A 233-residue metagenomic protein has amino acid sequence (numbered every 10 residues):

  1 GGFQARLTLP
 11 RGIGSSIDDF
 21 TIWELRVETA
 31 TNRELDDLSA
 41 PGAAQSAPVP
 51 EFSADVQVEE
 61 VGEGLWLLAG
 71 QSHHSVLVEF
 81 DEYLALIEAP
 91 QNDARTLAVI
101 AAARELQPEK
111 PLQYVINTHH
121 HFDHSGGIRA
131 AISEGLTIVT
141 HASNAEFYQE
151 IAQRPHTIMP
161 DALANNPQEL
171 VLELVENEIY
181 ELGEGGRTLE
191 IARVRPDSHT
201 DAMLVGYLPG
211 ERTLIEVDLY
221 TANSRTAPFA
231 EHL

Functional and structural regions predicted by a protein language model:
G1-V58: Non-transmembrane domains of secretory- and envelope-associated proteins
G2-Q4, V61-L67, G186-I191: Short, hydrophobic/aromatic-rich segments at coil-to-beta transitions
Q4, I17, Q71-H73, H199-M203: Short, surface-exposed coil-to-beta transition loops
E59-E105, M203-T221: Conserved beta-strand hairpin/beta-sheet module of binuclear metal-dependent hydrolase folds, prominently
E82-Y83, D93-V139: Active-site metal-binding motif and surrounding structural segment of the metallo-beta-lactamase
I87-A89, P111-H121, V139-A142, V194 (+2 more regions): Active-site neighborhood of phospho(di)ester-bond hydrolases with catalytic His/Asp-centered motifs
A94, H120-G126, A145-Q149, T200-D201 (+1 more regions): Active-site environment of divalent metal-dependent phosphoester hydrolases
E134, S143-R195: Metallo-beta-lactamase
